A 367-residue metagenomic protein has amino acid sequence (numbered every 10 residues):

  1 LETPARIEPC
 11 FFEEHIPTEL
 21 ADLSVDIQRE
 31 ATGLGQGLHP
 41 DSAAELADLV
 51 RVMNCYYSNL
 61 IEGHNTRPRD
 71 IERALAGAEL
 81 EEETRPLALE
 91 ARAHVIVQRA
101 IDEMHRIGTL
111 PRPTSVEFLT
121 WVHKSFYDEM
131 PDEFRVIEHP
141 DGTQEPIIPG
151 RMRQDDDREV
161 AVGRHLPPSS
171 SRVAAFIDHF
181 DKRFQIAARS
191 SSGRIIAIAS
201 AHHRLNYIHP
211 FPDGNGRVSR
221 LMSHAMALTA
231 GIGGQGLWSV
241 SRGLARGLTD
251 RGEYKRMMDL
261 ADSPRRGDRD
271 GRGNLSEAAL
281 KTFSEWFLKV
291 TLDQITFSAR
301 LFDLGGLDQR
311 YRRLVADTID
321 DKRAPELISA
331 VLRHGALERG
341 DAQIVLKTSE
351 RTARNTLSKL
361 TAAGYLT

Functional and structural regions predicted by a protein language model:
L1-T367: FIC/Doc superfamily catalytic core
